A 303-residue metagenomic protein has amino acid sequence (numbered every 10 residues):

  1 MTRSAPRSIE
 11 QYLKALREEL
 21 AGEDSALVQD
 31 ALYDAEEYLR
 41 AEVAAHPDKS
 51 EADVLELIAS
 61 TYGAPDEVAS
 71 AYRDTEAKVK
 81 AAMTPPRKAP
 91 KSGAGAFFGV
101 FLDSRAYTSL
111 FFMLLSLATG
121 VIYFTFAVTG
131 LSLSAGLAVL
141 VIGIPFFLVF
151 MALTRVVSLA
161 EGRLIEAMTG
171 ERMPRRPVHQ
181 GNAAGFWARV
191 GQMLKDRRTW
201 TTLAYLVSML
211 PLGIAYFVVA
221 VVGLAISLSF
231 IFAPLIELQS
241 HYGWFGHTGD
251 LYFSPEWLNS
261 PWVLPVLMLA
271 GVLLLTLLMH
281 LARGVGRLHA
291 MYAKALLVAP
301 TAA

Functional and structural regions predicted by a protein language model:
M1-L32, Y38, E42: N-terminal leader/propeptide segments of preproteins
T2-R3, A44-F112, M173-R198: Cytosolic juxtamembrane regions of integral membrane proteins
V100-L131, L164, R189-L224, I231 (+2 more regions): Short, structured motif recognition centered on aromatic/hydrophobic residues
L131-F146, G249-A270: Hydrophobic alpha-helical transmembrane segments
L133-G170, V272-H280: Hydrophobic alpha-helical membrane-embedded segments
R163-V190, F245-G249, K294-A303: Juxtamembrane inter-helical linkers in multi-pass membrane proteins
H179, L251-L264, G271, T276-A303: Cytosolic/matrix-facing juxtamembrane and C-terminal tails of multi-pass cellular membrane proteins
I231-N259: Membrane-interfacial helical/loop segments at transmembrane boundaries in membrane proteins
